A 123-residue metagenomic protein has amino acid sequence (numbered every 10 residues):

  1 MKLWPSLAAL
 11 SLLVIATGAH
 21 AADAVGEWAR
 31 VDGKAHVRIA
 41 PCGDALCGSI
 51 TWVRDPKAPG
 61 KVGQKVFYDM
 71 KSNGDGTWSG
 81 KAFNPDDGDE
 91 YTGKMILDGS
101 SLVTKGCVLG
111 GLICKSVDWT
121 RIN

Functional and structural regions predicted by a protein language model:
M1-P5: Positively charged n-region of N-terminal signal peptides that target proteins for export
L7-I15: Bacterial N-terminal signal peptides
I15-A21: Sec/Tat signal peptide C-region and signal peptidase I cleavage site
A21-D23, G76, D98-S100: A short, compositionally biased
A24-G93: Central antiparallel beta-sheet cores of small beta-barrel/beta-sandwich binding domains
T92-C114: Short, exposed beta-strand-loop hairpins at the edges of beta-sheets in extracellular/periplasmic proteins
I122-N123: Short, solvent-exposed mixed-charge patches
